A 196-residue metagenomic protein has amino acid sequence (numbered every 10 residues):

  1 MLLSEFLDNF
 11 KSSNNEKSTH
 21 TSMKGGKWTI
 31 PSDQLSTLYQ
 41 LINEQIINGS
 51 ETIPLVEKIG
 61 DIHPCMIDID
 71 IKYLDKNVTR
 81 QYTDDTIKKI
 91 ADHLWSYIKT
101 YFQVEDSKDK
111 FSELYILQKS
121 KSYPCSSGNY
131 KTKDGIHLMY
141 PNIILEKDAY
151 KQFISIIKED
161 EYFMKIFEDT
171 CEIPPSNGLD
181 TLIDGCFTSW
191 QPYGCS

Functional and structural regions predicted by a protein language model:
M1-T100, V104-F111, C171, P175 (+3 more regions): DNA replication initiation on ssDNA origins
G60-I67, D109-F153, F187-Y193: Histidine-centered divalent-metal-coordination microenvironment in nucleic-acid enzymes
D75-K99, T132-P174: Helical (often loop-to-helix) elements that flank the catalytic cores of nucleotide-handling enzymes
D106-Y123, K158-I183: Conserved short secondary-structure elements within globular domains
